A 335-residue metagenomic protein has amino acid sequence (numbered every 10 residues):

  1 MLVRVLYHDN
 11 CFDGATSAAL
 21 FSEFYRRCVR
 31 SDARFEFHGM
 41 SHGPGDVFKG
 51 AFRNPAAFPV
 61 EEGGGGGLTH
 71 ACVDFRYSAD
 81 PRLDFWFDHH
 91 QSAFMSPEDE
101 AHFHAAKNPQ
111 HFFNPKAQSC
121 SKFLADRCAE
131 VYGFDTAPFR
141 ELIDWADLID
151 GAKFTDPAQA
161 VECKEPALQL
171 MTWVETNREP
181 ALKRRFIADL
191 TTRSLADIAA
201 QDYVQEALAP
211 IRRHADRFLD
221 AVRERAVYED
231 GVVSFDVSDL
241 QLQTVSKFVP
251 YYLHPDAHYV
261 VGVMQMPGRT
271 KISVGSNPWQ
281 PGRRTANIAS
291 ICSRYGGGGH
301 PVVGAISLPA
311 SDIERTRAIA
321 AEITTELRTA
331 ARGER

Functional and structural regions predicted by a protein language model:
M1-C163, V227-V232, V237-D239, Q243-V249 (+2 more regions): Replace "Mg2+/Mn2+-dependent" with "divalent metal-dependent
K153-V245: Glycine-rich, Lys/Arg-enriched anion-binding loops that position phosphate/diphosphate groups for phosphoryl
